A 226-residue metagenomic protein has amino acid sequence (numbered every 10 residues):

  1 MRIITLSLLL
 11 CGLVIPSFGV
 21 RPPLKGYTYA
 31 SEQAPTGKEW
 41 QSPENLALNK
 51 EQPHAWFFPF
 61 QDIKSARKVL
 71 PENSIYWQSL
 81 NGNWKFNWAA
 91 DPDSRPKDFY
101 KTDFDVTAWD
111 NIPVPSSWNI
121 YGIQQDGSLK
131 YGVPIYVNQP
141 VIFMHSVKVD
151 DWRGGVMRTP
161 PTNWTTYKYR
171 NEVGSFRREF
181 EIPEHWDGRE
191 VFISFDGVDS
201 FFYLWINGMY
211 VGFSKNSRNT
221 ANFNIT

Functional and structural regions predicted by a protein language model:
R2-L8: Sec-dependent signal peptide recognition, specifically the positively charged N-region followed immediately by
L10-S17: Hydrophobic h-region of N-terminal signal peptides that target proteins for export in Gram-negative bacteria
R21-K50, A66, L70-P71, K85-A89 (+5 more regions): Accessory beta-strand-rich segments of carbohydrate-active enzymes
Q78: An acidic-aromatic substrate-binding cleft motif
N81-V173: Core domains of carbohydrate- and sulfate-ester-processing enzymes
